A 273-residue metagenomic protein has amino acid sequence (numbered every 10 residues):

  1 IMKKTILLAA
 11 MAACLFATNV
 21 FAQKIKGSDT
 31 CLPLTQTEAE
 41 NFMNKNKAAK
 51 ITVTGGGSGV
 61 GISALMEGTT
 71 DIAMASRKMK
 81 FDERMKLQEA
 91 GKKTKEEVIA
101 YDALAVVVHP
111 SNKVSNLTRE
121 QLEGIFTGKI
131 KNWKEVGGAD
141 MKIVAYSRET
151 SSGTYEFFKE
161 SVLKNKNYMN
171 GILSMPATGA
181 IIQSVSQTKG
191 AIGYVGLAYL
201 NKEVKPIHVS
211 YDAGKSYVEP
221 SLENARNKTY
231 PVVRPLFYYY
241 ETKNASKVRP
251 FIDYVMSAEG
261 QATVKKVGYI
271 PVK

Functional and structural regions predicted by a protein language model:
I1, I6, F16-A22: Sec/Tat signal peptide C-region and signal peptidase I cleavage site
I6-A9, T69: Conserved functional loop/turn residues at catalytic and ligand-binding sites
A12-A13: Repetitive helical segments and hydrophobic/amphipathic motifs
F21-K273: Exported/periplasmic ABC-transporter solute-binding proteins
